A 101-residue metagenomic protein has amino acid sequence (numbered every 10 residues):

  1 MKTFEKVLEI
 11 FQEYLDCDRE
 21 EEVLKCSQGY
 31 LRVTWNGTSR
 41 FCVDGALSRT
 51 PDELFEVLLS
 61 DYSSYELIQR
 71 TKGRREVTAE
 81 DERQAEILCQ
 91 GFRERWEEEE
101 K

Functional and structural regions predicted by a protein language model:
M1-E22, Y65-I68, R74, W96: Negatively charged, low-complexity tracts enriched in Asp/Glu with abundant Ser/Thr
K25-F92: Acidic, low-complexity, intrinsically disordered interaction modules
R95-K101: Short acidic DE-rich linear segments
